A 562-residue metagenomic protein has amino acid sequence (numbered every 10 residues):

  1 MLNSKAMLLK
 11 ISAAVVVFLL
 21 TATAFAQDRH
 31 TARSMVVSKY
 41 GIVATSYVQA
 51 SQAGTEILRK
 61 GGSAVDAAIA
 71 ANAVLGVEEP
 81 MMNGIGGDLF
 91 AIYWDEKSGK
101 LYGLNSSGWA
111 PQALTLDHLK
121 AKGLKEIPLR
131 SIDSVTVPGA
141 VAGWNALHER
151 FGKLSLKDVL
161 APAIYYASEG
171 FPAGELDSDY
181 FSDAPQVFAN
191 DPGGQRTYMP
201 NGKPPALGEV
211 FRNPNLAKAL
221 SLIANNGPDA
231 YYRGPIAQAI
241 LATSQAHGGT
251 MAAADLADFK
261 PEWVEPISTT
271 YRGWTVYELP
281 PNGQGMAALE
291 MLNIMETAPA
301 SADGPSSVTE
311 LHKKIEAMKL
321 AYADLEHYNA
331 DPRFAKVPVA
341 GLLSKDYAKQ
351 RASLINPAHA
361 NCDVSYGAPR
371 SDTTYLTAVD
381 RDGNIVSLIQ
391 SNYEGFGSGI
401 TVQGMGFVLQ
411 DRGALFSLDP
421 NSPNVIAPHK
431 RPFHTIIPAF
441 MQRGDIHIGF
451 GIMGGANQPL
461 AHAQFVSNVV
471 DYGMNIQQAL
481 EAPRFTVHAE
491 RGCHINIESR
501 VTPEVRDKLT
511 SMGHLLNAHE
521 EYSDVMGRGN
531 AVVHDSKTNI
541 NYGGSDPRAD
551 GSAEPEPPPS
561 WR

Functional and structural regions predicted by a protein language model:
M1-A13: Bacterial N-terminal signal peptides that target proteins for export
K10-A22: Bacterial N-terminal signal peptides
Q27-Q52, E56, G62-N226, Y231-R233 (+5 more regions): Noncatalytic scaffold domains of N-terminal-nucleophile
V65-N72, K157-S168, Q238-L241, P305-Y322 (+1 more regions): Short, well-structured alpha-helical segments that form the helix of a local strand-helix-strand
V77-G84, D88-Y102, T250-A252, N384-I448 (+2 more regions): Active-site rim segments in enzyme catalytic domains, especially the processed small/beta chain of N-terminal
W263, R370-T373, H434-I436: Short, small/polar residue-rich loop motifs at catalytic or cofactor-binding pockets
T297-N392, M405, R412, E520: Internal maturation/activation junctions in enzymes
D382, K430, H462, D471-D524: Extended C-terminal subregions enriched in glycine
